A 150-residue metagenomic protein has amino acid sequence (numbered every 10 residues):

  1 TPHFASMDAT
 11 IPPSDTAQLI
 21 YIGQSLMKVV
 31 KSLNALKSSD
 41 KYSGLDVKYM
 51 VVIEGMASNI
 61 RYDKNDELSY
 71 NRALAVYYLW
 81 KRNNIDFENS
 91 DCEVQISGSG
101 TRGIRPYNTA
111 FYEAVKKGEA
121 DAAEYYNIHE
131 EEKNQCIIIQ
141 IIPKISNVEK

Functional and structural regions predicted by a protein language model:
T1-A9: Acidic/histidine-rich, surface-exposed loop or edge segments in extracytoplasmic proteins
D8-V52, K81: Periplasmic peptidoglycan-binding/anchoring modules of Gram-negative envelope and division proteins
P13-S14, G44-E149: Periplasmic OmpA-like peptidoglycan-binding domain that tethers envelope proteins to the cell wall
